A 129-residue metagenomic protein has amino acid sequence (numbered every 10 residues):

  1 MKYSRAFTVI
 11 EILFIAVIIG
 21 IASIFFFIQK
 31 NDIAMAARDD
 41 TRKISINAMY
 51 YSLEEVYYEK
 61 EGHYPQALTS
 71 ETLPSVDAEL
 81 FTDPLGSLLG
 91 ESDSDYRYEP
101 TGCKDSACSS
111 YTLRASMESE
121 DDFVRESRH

Functional and structural regions predicted by a protein language model:
K2-K30: N-terminal single-pass transmembrane signal-anchor helix
I24, Q29-P74: Conserved hydrophobic/amphipathic alpha-helical signal-anchor segments
E54-S119: Extracellular/periplasmic head regions of type IV pilus-like filament subunits
D121-H129: Low-complexity, S/T/G/P-rich flexible repeat/linker segments used as non-globular hinges and stalks within
